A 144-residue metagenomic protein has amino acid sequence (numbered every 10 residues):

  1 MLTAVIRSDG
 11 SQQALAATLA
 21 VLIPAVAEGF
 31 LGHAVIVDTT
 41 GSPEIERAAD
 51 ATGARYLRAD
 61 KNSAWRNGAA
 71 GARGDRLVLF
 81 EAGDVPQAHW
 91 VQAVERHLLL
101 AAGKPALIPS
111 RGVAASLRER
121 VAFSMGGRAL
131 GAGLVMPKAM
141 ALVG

Functional and structural regions predicted by a protein language model:
M1-T3: Cell-envelope/extracellular polymer assembly enzymes that use nucleotide-activated donors
G10-A27: Short, well-formed alpha-helical segments that are part of the catalytic scaffolds of diverse glycosyltransferases
D38-I45: A conserved acidic beta->alpha catalytic loop
A59-A72: Glycine-rich, basic loop-to-helix element that forms the pyrophosphate-binding segment of sugar-nucleotide handling
L77: Short aromatic/hydrophobic "clamp" motif used to bind/position activated sugar donors
E81-H89: The conserved acidic donor/metal-binding loop of glycosyltransferases
A88-R118: Conserved donor NDP-sugar-binding/catalytic core segment of glycosyltransferases
V113-G144: Conserved catalytic loops of nucleotide-sugar-dependent glycosyltransferases that act on lipid-linked
